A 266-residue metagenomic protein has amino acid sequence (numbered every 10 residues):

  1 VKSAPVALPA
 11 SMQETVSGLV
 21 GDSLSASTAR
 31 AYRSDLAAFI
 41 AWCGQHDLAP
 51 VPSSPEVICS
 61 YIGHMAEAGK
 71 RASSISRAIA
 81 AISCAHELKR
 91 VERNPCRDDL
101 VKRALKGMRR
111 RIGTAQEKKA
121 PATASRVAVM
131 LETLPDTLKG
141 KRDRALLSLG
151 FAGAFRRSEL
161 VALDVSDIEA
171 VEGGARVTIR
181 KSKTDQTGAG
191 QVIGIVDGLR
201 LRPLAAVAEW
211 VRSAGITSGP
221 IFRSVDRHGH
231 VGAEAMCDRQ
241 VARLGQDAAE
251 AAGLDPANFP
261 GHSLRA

Functional and structural regions predicted by a protein language model:
V1-A266: Extended, non-catalytic subsegments within catalytic or DNA/protein-binding/adaptor domains
